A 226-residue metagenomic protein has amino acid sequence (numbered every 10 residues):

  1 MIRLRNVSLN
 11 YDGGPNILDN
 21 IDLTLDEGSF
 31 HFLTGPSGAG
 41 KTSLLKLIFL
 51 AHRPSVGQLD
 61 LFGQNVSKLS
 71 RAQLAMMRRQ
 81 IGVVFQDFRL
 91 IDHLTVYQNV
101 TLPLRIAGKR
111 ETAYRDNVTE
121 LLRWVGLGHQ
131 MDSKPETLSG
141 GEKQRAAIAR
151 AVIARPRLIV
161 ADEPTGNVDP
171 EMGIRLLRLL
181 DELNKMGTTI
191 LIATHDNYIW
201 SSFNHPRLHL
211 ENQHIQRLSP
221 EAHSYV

Functional and structural regions predicted by a protein language model:
I2, L18-N20: Conserved structural motif at the start of ABC-family nucleotide-binding domains
F49: Helix-to-loop junction immediately C-terminal to a conserved catalytic motif
G57-N65: Conserved ABC transporter NBD signature motif
L94-L102: Short coil-to-helix segment of the ABC ATPase nucleotide-binding domain corresponding to the Q-loop/switch region
K134-L138, E142: Conserved ABC ATPase signature
I153-R157: A short, proline-enriched helix->beta-strand linker immediately N-terminal to the Walker B motif in ABC-type P-loop
I159-D162: Catalytic Walker B motif of ABC-type/P-loop ATPase nucleotide-binding domains
